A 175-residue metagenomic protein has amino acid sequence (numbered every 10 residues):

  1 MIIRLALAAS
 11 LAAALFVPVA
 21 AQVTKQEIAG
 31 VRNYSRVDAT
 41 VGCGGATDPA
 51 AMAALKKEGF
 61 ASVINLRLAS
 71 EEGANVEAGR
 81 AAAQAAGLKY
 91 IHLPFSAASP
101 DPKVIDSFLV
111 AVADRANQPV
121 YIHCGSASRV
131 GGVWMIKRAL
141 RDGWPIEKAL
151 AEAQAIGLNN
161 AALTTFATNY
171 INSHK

Functional and structural regions predicted by a protein language model:
M1-L5: Positively charged n-region of N-terminal signal peptides that target proteins for export
A6-L15: Bacterial N-terminal signal peptides
P18-V120, G132-K175: Cys-dependent protein tyrosine phosphatase-like superfamily
C124: Short cysteine clusters
A127: Substrate/cofactor-recognition hotspot
